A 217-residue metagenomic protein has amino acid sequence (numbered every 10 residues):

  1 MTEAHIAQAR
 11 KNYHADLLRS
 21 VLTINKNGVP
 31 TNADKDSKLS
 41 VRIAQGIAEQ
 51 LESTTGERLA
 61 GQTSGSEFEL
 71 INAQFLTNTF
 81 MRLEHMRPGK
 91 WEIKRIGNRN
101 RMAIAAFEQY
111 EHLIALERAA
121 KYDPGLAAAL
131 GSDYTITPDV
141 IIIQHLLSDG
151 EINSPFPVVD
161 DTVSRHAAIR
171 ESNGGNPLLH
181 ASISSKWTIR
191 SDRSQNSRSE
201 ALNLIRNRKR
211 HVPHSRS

Functional and structural regions predicted by a protein language model:
M1-N98: Nuclease-adjacent, charged terminal/linker segments that flank catalytic cores
D36, S64-N72, D133-P138, R190-S194: Phosphate/oxyanion-binding active-site loops and adjacent basic polyanion-contact surfaces
T54-A60, A129-G131, A167-A181: Intrinsically disordered, low-complexity acidic Ser/Thr-rich regulatory segments
W91-N173: Active-site metal-binding core of divalent-cation-utilizing nuclease and nuclease-like domains
V140, H180-S185, S197: Conserved catalytic cores of phosphodiester-cleaving nucleases, focusing on short active-site segments
Q144-L146, K186-I189: Short, flexible loop/turn elements at secondary-structure junctions
G150-P155, T188-E200: Active-site-adjacent loop/helix micro-motif of nuclease/hydrolase catalytic cores
K209-S217: Nucleic-acid nuclease catalytic cores
